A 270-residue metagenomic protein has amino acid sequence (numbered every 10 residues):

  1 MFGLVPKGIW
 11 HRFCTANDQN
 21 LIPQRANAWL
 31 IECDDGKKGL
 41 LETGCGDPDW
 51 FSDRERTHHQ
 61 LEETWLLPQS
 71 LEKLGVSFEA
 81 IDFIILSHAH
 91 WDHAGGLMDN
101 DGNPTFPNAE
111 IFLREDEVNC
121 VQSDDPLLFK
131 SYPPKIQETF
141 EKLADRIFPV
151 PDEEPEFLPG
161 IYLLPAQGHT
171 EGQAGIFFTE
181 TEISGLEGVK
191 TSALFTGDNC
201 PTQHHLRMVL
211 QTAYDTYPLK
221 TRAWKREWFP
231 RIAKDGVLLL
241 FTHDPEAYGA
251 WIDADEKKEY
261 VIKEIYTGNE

Functional and structural regions predicted by a protein language model:
M1-K73, G175-D198: Conserved beta-strand hairpin/beta-sheet module of binuclear metal-dependent hydrolase folds, prominently
G39-L41, I85, I111, A193-F195 (+1 more regions): Residue-level marker for buried hydrophobic side chains located in beta-strands that build the well-ordered beta-sheet
T43-G46, A89, D116-E117, G168-T170 (+2 more regions): Active-site metal-binding loops of divalent metal-dependent hydrolases
T57-Q69, T181-E270: Cap/insert and terminal regions of metallo-dependent hydrolase folds
E62-W65, S70-V76, A80, P107-P165 (+1 more regions): Metallo-beta-lactamase
I81-D92: Metallo-beta-lactamase
H90-A94, L164-A174: Active-site glycine- and acidic-residue-rich loops that bind and position anionic ligands or nucleotide-like cofactors
G95-N103, W251-D255: Metal-dependent catalytic neighborhoods of phosphoester/phosphodiester hydrolases
